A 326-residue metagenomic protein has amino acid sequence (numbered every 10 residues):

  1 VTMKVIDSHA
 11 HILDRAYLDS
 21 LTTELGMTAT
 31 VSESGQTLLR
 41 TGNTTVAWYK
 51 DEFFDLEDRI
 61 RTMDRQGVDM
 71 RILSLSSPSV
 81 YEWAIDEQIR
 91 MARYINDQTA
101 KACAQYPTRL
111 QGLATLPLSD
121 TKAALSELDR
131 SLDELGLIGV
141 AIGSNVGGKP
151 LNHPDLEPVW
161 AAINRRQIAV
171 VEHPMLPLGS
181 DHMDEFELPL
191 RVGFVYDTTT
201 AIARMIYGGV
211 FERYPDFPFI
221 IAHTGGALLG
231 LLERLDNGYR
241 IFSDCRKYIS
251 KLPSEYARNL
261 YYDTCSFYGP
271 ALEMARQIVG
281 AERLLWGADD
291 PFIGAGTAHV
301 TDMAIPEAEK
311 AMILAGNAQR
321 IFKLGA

Functional and structural regions predicted by a protein language model:
T2-S8, R15-M70, D97-Q105, S126-R130 (+5 more regions): Mid-to-C-terminal alpha-helical segments outside catalytic/metal-binding sites
I6-S8, R71-L73, Q111-A114, V140-I142 (+4 more regions): Hydrophobic faces of well-ordered beta-strands that scaffold small-molecule active sites in alpha/beta enzyme cores
H11, G147, M175-L176, G225 (+2 more regions): Catalytic metal-binding/acid-base residues of hydrolase active sites
D14-F53, P177-Y196, L235-A257: Active-site gating loops and adjacent loop-to-helix segments of metal-dependent hydrolytic enzymes
D69-G208: Active-site gating/metal-coordination segments in enzymes
P117-D120, N145-V146, C265-P270, P291-F292: Short beta->alpha connector loops
A169-E172, L176, D181, Y196-I206 (+3 more regions): Conserved N-terminal glycine/acidic-rich loop preference
P218, A222-D290: Active-site neighborhoods of metal-dependent hydrolases
